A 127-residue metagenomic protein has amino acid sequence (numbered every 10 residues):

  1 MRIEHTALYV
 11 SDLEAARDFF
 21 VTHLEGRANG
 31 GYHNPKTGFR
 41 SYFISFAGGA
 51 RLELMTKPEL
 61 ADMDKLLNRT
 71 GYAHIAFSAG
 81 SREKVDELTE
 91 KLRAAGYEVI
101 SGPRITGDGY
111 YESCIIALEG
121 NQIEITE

Functional and structural regions predicted by a protein language model:
M1, P35-T37, T106-D108: Short solvent-exposed loop/turn micro-motifs enriched in small/polar/acidic residues
M1-R2, E127: Absolute protein N-terminus
R2-S11, Y42, K65-K91, E112-I116: Vicinal oxygen chelate
Y9-L52: Core segments of cupin and vicinal oxygen chelate
A16, F20, V85, L92: Hydrophobic pocket/interface hotspot
N29-G30, L54, E59-D64, S101: A short, acidic/glycine-rich surface segment
S45, T89-E127: Vicinal oxygen chelate
A47-R51, E59-L60, R82-E83: Short, charged/polar surface micro-motifs in flexible loops or helix N-caps
